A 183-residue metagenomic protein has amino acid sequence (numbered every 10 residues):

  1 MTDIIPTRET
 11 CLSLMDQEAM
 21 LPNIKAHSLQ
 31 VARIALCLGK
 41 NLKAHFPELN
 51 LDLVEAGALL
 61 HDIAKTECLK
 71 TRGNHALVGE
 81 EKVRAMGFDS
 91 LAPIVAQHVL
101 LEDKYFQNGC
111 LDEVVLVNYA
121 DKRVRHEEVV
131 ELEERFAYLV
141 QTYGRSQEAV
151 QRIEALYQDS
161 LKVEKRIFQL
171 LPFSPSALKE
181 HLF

Functional and structural regions predicted by a protein language model:
M1-T71, E128: Acidic/His-rich, divalent-metal-binding segments that scaffold phosphate/diphosphate chemistry
K25, L29-A32, L51-E55, A92-V99 (+2 more regions): Short, well-structured alpha-helical segments
I34-C37, K122, D159-K162, R166: Alpha-helical scaffold segments in carbohydrate-active enzymes
K40, R125-E128, K165-F168, P172: Charged/polar positions within long, soluble alpha-helices
A44-S146: Divalent metal-dependent catalytic cores for phosphoryl transfer on phosphate-bearing substrates
E148-F183: Charged phosphate-binding loop/patch that engages nucleotide di/tri-phosphates or the phosphate backbone of nucleic
